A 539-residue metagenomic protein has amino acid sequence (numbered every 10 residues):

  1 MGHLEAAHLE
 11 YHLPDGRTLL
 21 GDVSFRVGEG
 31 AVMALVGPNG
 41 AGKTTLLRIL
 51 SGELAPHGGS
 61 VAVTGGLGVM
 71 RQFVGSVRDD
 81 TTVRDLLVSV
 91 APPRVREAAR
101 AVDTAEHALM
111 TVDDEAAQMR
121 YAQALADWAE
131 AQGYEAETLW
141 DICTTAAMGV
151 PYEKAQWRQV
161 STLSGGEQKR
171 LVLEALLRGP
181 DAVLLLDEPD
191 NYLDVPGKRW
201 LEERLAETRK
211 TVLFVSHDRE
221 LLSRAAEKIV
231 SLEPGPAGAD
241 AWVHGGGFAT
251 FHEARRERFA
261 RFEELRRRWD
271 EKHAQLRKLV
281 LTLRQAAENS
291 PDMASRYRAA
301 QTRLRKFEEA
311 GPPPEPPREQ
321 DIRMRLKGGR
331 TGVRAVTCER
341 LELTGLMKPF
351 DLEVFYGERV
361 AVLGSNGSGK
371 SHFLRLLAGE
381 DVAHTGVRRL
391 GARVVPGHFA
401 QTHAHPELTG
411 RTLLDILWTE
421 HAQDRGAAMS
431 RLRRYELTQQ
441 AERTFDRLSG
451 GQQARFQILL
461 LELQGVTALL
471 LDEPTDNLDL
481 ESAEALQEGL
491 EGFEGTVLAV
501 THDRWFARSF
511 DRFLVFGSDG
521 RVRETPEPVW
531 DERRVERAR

Functional and structural regions predicted by a protein language model:
M1-E264, R330-R539: ABC ATP-binding cassette signature C-motif
A98-L109, A124, W269, H273-L283 (+1 more regions): Non-transmembrane amphipathic alpha-helical segments
Q118-A122, D141, R298-E308: Extended non-transmembrane interhelical loops and adjacent amphipathic helices of multipass membrane proteins
Q123-L125, Q301-T302, I322-G329: Amphipathic alpha-helical surface "interface" segments used for docking/oligomerization or membrane association within
A136, K306-P317: Proline-centered turn/helix-capping motifs that create local helix->coil transitions or kinks
A260-L283, A287, P291-T302, D321 (+1 more regions): ABC ATPase nucleotide-binding domains
P312-T337: Amphipathic heptad-repeat alpha-helical coiled-coil/stalk segments that mediate oligomerization, filament/stalk
